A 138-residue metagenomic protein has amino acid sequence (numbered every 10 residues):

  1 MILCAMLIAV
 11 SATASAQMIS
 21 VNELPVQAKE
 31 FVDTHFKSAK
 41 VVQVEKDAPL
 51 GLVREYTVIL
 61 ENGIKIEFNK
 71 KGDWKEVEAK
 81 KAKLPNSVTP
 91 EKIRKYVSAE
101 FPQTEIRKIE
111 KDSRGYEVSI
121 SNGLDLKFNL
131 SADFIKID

Functional and structural regions predicted by a protein language model:
M1-I19, V32: Bacterial Sec-dependent N-terminal signal peptides
Q17-D138: Interaction-mediating elements
